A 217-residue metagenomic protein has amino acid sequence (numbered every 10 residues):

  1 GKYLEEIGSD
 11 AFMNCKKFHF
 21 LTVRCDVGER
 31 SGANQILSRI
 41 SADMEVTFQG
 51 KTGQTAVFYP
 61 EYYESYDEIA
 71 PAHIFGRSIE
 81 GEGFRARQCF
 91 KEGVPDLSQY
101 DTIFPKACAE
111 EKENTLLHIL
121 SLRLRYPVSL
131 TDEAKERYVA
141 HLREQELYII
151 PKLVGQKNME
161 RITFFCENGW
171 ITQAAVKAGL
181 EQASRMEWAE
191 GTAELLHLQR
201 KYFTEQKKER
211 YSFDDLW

Functional and structural regions predicted by a protein language model:
G1-E6, C15-G32, S41-L120, V139-Q156 (+2 more regions): Structural signature of tandem-repeat unit edges
S121-Y138, R161: Repeat-mediated protein-protein interaction surfaces in helical alpha-solenoids
Q156-E160, M186-E187: Short helix-adjacent coil turns
F164, G169, A178-W217: Charge-dense, extended regions
